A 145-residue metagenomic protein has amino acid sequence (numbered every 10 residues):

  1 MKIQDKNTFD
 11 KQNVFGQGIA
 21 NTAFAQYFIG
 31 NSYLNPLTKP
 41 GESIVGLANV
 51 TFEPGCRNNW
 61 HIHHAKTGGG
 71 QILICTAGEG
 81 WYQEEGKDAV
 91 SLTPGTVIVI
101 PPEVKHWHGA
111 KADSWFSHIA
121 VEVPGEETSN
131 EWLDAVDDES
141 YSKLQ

Functional and structural regions predicted by a protein language model:
M1-G46, N130-Q145: A short, N-terminal "cap"/entry segment at the start of jelly-roll beta-barrel domains of the cupin/DSBH fold
N49-E53, H64-Y82, V121-P124: Short, conserved beta-strand element in jelly-roll/cupin
N59-H61, Y82-Q83, I100, K105-A112: Short beta-strand His + acidic residue motifs that chelate non-heme Fe in jelly-roll/DSBH and cupin folds
I72, V99, D113-W132: A short hydrophobic beta-strand segment most commonly corresponding to one strand of the jelly-roll/cupin
G86-E103: Short acidic-glycine-tyrosine-enriched beta hairpin
